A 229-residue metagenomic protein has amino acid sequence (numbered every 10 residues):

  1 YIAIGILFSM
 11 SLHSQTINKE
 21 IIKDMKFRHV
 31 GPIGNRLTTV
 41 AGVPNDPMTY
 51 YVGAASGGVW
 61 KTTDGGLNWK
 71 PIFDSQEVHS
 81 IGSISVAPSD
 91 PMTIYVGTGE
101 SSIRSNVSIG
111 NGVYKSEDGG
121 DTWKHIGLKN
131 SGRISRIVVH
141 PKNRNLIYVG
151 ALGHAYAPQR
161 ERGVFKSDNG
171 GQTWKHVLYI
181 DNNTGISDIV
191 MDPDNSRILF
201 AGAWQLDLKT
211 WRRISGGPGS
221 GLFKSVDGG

Functional and structural regions predicted by a protein language model:
Y1-I17: Bacterial Sec-dependent N-terminal signal peptides
Q15-G229: Beta-propeller blade termini and top-face loops
